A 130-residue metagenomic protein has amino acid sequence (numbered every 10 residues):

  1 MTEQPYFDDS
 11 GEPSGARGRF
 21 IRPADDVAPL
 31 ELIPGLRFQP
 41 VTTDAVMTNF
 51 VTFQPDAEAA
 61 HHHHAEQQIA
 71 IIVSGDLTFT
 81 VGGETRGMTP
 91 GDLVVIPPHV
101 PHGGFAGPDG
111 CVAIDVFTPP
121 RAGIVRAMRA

Functional and structural regions predicted by a protein language model:
M1-A45, R126-A130: A short, N-terminal "cap"/entry segment at the start of jelly-roll beta-barrel domains of the cupin/DSBH fold
L32-P34, D44-H63: Conserved short histidine dyad/triad with adjacent acidic residue
M47, D76-T78, T85, P101 (+1 more regions): Structural motif
T52-Q54, H63-F79: Short, conserved beta-strand element in jelly-roll/cupin
G83-P98: Short acidic-glycine-tyrosine-enriched beta hairpin
P98-G123: Ligand-binding loop in jelly-roll beta-barrel domains
